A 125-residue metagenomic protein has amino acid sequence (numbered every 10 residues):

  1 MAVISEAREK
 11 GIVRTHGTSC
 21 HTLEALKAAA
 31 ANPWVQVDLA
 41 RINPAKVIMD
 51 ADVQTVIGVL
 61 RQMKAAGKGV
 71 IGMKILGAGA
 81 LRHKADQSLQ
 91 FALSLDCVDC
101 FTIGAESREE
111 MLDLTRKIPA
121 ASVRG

Functional and structural regions predicted by a protein language model:
M1-G125: Beta/alpha (TIM)-barrel catalytic core signal, keyed to glycine-rich beta->alpha loops juxtaposed to Asp/Glu that bind
